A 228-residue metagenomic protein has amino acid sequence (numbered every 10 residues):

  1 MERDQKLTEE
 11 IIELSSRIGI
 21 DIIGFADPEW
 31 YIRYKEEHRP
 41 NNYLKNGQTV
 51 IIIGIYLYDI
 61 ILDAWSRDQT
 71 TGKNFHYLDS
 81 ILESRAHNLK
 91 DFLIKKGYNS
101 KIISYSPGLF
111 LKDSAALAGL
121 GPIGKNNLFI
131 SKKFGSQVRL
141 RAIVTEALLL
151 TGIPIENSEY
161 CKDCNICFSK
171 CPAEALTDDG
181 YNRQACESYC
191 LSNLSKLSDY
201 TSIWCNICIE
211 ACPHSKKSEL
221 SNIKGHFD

Functional and structural regions predicted by a protein language model:
M1-N74: Non-catalytic, usually N-terminal nucleic-acid engagement modules in DNA/RNA processing proteins
Y34, P40-N41, T71-D228: Catalytic cores of enzyme domains
